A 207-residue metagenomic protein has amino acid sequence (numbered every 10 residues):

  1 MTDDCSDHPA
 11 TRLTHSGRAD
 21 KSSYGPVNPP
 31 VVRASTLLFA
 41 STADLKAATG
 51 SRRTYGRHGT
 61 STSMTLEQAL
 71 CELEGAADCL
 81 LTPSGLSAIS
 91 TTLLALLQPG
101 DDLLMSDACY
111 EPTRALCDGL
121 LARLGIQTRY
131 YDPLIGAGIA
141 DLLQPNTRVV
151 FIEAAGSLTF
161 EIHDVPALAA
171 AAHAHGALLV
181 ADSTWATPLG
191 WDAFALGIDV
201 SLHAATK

Functional and structural regions predicted by a protein language model:
T2-C5, A19, L80-K207: Conserved PLP-enzyme active-site core in the AAT-like
T2-V32: Short conserved active-site loop signatures built around small residues
D7-L13, Q68-E72, I198-D199: Short, hydrophobic/aliphatic alpha-helical segments
H8-P9, N28, G50-R53, H203: Residue-level signal for pocket-adjacent positions within structured domains
N28-A43, D132-L134: Histidine- and aromatic-rich ligand-binding microenvironments
T36-S90, T113-G119: Conserved N-terminal alpha-helix of the aminotransferase class I/II PLP-enzyme fold
